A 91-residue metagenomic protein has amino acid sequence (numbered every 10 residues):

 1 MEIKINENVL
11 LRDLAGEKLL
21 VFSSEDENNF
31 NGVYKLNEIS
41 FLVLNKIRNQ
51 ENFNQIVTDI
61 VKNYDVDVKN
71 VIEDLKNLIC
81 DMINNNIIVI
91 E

Functional and structural regions predicted by a protein language model:
M1-N45, E91: Acidic, low-complexity/disordered tracts enriched in E/D and polar residues
G32-E91: Long, charge-rich, low-complexity alpha-helical segments
